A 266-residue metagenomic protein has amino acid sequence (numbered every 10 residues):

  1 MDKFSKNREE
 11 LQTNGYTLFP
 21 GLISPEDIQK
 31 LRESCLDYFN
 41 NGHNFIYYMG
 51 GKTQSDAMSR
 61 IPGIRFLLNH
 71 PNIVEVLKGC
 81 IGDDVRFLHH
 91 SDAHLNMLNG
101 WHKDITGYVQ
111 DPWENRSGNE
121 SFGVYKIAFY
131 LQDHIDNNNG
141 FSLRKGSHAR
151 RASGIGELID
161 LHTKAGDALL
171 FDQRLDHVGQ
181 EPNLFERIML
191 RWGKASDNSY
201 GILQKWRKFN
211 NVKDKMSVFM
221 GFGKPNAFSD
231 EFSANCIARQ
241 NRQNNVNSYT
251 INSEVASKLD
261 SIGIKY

Functional and structural regions predicted by a protein language model:
M1-T13, P20-S117: Non-heme Fe(II)-dependent double-stranded beta-helix
G15-Y16, G166: Catalytic palm active-site di-aspartate
L18-P20, R86-H89, K126, G140-L143 (+1 more regions): A structural signal for short, well-ordered beta-strand segments and their strand-loop junctions that often border
I23-P25, A93-N96, H134-D136, H148-A149 (+2 more regions): Short, solvent-exposed loop/turn segments at secondary-structure junctions
H90-S91, I127-F129, V218-F222: A structural signal for short, well-ordered beta-strand segments
M97-A168, Q180: Catalytic core of non-heme Fe(II) oxygenases with the double-stranded beta-helix
H148-Y266: Conserved double-stranded beta-helix
